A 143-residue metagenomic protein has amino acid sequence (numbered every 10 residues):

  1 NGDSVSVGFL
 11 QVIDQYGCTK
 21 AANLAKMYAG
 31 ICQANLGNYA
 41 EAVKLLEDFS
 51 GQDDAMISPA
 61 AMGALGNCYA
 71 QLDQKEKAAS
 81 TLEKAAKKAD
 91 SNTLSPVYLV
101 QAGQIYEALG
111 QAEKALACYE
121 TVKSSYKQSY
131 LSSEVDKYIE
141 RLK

Functional and structural regions predicted by a protein language model:
Q15-A22, L36, G51-S58, K87-L94 (+1 more regions): Short solvent-exposed coil/turn linkers within tandem alpha-helical repeat scaffolds
